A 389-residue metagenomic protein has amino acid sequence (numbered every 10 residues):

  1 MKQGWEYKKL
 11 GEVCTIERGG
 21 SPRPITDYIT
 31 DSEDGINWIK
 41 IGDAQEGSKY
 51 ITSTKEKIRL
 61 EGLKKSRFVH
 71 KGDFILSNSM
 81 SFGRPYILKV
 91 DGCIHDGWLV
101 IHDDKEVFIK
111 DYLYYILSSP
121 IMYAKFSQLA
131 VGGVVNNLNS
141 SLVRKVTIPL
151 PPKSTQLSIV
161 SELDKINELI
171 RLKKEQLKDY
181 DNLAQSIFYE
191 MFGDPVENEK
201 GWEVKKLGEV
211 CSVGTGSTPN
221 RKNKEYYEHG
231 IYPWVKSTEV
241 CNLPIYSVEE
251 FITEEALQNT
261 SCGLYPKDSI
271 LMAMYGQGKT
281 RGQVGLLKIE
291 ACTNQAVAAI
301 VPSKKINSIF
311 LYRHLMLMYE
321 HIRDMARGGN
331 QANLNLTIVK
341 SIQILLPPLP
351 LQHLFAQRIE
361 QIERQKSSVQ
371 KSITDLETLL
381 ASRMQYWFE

Functional and structural regions predicted by a protein language model:
M1-P22, K145-V160, Q176-S186, E190-S217 (+2 more regions): Non-catalytic DNA-recognition/assembly elements of restriction-modification systems
Q3, N78-S79, G92-L99, F108-D111 (+3 more regions): A short glycine-rich beta-alpha junction/loop motif
G11-Y28, G42-K71, G208-N223, T238-K267 (+1 more regions): Sequence-specific dsDNA recognition surfaces
R23-T30, L129-A130, K200-E203, N220-Y227 (+1 more regions): Short coil/turn segments at secondary-structure boundaries
K40-G42, K55-S118, K236, T253-M316: A short beta-sheet element
D164-N167, E360: A specific heptad-register position in long alpha-helical coiled-coils used by two-component signaling proteins
